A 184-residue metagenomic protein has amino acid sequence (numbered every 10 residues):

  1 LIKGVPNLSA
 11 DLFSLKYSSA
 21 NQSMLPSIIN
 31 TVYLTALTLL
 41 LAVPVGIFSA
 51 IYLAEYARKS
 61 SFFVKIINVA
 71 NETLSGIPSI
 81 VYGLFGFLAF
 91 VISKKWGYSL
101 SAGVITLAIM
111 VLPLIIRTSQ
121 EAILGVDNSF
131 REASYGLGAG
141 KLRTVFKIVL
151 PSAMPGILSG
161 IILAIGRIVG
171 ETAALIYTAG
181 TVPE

Functional and structural regions predicted by a protein language model:
I2-T38, S60: Periplasmic/extracellular loop-to-transmembrane helix junction in inner-membrane transport proteins
L15, L175-E184: Interhelical loop and adjacent transmembrane-helix boundary motif in polytopic membrane transport permeases
M24, I28, V32, I66-T73 (+3 more regions): Hydrophobic alpha-helical elements at and bordering transmembrane segments of multi-pass membrane proteins
I29, Y33-L41, V45, S49 (+2 more regions): Hydrophobic alpha-helical transmembrane segments of multipass integral membrane proteins, especially permease/channel
T38-N71, L84: Transmembrane-helix boundary motif in ABC transporter permease subunits
L39, K141-A179: Transmembrane alpha-helices
A57-F63, N68, D127-S159: Amphipathic cytosolic juxtamembrane alpha-helices at the membrane-cytosol interface of multi-pass membrane transporters
N71-A108: Generic hydrophobic transmembrane alpha-helix motif, especially the helices
